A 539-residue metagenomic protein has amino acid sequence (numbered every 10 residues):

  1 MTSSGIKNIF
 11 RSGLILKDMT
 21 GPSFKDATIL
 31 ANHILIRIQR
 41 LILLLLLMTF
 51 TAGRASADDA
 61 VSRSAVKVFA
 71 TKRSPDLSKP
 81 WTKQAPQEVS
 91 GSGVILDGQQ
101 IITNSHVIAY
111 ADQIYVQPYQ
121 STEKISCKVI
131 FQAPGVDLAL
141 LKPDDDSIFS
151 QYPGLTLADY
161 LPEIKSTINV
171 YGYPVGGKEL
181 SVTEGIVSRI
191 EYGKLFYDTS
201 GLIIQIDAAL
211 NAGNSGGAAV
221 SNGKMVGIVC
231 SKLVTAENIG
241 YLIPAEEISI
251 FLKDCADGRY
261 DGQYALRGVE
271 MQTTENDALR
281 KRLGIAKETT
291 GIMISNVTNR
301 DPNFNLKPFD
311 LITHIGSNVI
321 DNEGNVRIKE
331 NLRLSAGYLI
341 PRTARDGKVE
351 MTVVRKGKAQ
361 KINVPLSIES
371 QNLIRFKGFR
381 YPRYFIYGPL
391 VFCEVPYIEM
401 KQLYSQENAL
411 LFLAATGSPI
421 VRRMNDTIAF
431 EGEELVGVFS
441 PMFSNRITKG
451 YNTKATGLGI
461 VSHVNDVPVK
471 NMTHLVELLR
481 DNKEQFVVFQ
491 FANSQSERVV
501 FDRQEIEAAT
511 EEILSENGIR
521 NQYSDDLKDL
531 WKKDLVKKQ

Functional and structural regions predicted by a protein language model:
Q39-T49: Bacterial N-terminal signal peptides
S56-V94, G98-N104, Q113, E163 (+3 more regions): N-terminal activation segment of mature serine protease catalytic domains
S64-F69, P75-L77, T82-K83, D144-G154 (+5 more regions): Active-site region of chymotrypsin-like
V68, G93, Q99, T103 (+17 more regions): Terminal peptide-recognition signature
T71, D97, S105, K128 (+3 more regions): C-terminal recognition in membrane/secretory proteostasis and scaffolding
S74, D97-L180, A212, Q360-K361: Conserved active-site neighborhood of the chymotrypsin/trypsin-like protease fold
P75-G98, N104, E123-S126, Y152-P153 (+4 more regions): A conserved glycine-rich beta-strand in the N-terminal activation segment of trypsin-fold
Y110-I114, Y119-V129, E163-N169, L180-G193 (+4 more regions): Beta-strand/loop subdomains of soluble extracytoplasmic proteins
